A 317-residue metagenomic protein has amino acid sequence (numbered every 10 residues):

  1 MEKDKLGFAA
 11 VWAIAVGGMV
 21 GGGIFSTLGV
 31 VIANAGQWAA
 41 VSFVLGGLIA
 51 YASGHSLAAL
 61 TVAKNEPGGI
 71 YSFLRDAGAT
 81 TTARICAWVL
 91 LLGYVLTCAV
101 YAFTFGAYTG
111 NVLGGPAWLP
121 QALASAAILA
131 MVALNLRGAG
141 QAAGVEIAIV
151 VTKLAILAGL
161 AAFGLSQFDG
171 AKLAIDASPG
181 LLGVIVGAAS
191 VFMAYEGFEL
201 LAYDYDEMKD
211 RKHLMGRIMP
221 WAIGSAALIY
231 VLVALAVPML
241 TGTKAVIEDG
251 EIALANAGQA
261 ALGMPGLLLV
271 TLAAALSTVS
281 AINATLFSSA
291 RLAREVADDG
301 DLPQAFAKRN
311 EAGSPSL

Functional and structural regions predicted by a protein language model:
M1, R137-I147, F198-L228, A297-K308: Hydrophobic, small-residue-rich membrane helices and short re-entrant helix-turn-helix hairpins that build
M1-W38, A50-Y51, H55, P67 (+1 more regions): Membrane-interface "cap" regions at the ends of multi-pass membrane proteins
L6-F25, A127, G164, D176-L240 (+1 more regions): Hydrophobic, membrane-embedded alpha-helices of multi-pass small-molecule transporters
T27-N34, T104-G115, F168-S178, T243-I252: Membrane-interface helix termini and inter-helical loops of multi-pass transporters
V30-N34, S42, Y51-I128, A133-L136 (+2 more regions): Hydrophobic transmembrane alpha-helices that form the core helical bundles of multi-pass secondary transporters
N34-Q37, A63-P67, D76-T82, D206-M215 (+3 more regions): Juxtamembrane helix-boundary/capping and inter-helix hinge elements in multi-pass membrane proteins
S72-R75, A79, G110-V112, P220-N283 (+1 more regions): TM-loop-TM module centered on a large, flexible mid-protein loop between adjacent transmembrane helices in multi-pass
L119-Q167, S178-L181, M219-I223: Membrane-interface loop-to-helix entry segments
